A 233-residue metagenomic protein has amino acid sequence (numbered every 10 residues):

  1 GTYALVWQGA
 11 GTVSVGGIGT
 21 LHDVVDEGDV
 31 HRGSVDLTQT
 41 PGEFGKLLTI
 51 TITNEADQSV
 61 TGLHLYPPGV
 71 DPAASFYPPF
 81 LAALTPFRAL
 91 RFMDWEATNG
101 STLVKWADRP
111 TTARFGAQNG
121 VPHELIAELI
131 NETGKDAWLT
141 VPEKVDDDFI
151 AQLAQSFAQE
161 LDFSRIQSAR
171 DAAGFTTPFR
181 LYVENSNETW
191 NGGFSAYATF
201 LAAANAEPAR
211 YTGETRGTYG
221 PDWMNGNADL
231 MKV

Functional and structural regions predicted by a protein language model:
G1-N185, W190-V233: Non-catalytic accessory regions flanking glycosidase/transglycosidase catalytic cores in CAZymes
